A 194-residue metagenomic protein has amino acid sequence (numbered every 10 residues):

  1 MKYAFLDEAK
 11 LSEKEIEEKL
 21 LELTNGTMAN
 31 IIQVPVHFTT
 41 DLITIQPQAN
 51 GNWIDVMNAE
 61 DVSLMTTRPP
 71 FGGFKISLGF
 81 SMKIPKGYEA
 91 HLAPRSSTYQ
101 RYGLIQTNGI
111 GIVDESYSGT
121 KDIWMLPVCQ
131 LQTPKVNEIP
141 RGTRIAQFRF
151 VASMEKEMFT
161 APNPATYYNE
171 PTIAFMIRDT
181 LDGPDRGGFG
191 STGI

Functional and structural regions predicted by a protein language model:
M1-I194: DUTPase catalytic domain/fold
